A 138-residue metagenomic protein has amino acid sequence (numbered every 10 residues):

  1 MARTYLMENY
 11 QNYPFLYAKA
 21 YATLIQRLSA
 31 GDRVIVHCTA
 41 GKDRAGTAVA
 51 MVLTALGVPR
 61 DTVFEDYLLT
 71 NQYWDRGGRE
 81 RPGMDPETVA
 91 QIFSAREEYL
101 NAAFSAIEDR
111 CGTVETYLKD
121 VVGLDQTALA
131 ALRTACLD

Functional and structural regions predicted by a protein language model:
M1-I35, T47-D138: Cys-dependent protein tyrosine phosphatase-like superfamily
A40, R44-A45: Ser/Thr-glycine-rich phosphate-binding loops at phosphate-binding pockets of nucleotides, nucleotide cofactors
